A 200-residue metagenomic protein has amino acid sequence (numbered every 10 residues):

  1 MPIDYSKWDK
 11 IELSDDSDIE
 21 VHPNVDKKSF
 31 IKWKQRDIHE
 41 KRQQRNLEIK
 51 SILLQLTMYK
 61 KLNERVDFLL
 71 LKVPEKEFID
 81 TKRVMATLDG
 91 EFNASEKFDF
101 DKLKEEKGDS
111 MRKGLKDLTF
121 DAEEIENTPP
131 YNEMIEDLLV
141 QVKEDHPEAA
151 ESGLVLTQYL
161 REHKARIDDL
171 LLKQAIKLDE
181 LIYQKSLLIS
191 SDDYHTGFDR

Functional and structural regions predicted by a protein language model:
M1-R200: Long, highly charged low-complexity segments
